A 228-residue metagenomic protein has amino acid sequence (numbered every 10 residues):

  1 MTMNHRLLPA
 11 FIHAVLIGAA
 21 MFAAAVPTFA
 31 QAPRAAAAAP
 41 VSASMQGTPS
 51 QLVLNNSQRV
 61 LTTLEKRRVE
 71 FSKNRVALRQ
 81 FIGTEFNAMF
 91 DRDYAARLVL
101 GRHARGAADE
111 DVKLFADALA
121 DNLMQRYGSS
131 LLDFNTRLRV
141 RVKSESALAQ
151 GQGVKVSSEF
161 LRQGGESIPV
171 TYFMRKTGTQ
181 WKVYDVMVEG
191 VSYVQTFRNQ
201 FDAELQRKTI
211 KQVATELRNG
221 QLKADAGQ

Functional and structural regions predicted by a protein language model:
T2-V15: Bacterial N-terminal signal peptides that target proteins for export
I12-A24: Bacterial N-terminal signal peptides
V26-A30: Sec/Tat signal peptide C-region and signal peptidase I cleavage site
Q31-V41, M45: Cleaved targeting-peptide boundary
V41-Y127: Early exported N-terminus immediately downstream of N-terminal targeting peptides
D117, Q125-I168, G220-Q228: Surface-exposed, charged secondary-structure patches
S167-Q195: Short beta-strand edge/turn micro-motifs at domain boundaries
D185-Q228: Low-complexity, intrinsically disordered terminal/linker segments enriched in charged and Gly/Pro repeats
